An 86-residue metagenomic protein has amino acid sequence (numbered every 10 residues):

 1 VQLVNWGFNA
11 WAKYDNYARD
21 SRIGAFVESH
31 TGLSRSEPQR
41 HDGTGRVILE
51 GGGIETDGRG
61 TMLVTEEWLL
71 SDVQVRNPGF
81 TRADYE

Functional and structural regions predicted by a protein language model:
V1-E86: The feature marks the mature, well-folded catalytic cores of soluble enzymes
